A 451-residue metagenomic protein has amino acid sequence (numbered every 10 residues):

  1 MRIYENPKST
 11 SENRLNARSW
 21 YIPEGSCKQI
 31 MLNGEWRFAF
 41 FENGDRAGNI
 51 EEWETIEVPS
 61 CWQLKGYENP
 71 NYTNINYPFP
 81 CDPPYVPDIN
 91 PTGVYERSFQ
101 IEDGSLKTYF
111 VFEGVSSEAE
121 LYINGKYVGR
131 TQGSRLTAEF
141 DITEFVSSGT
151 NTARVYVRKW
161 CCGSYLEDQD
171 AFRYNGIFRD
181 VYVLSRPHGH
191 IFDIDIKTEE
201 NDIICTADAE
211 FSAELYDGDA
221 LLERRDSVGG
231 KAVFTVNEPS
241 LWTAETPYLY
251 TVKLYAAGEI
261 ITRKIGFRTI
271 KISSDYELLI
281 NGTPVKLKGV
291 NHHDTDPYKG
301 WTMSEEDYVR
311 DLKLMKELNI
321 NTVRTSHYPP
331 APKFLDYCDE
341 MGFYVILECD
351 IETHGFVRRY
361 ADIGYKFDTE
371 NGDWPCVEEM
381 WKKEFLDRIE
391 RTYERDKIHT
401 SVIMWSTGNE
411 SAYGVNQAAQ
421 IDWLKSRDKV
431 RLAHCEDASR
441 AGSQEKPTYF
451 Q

Functional and structural regions predicted by a protein language model:
M1-P23, R37-F41, K65, Y85-H190 (+4 more regions): Accessory beta-strand-rich segments of carbohydrate-active enzymes
W36, G125, V181, Y250 (+5 more regions): Conserved, mostly hydrophobic/aromatic
P87-V94, T246-Y248, G300-P332: Aromatic- and glycine-enriched glycan-recognition loops and surfaces that form the carbohydrate-binding subsites
G129-T131, R225-D226, R263, K288 (+1 more regions): Short hydrophobic alpha-helix segments
E144-T150, T206-S274: Extended acidic/polar, glycine-enriched regions that form or flank non-catalytic beta-rich accessory modules
P187-E210: Surface beta-strand/loop "capping" patches
I191-K197, L241, K253-M315, D336: N-terminal carbohydrate-binding accessory modules
I204, L312-K313, T322-Q451: Substrate-binding/catalytic cleft of secreted carbohydrate-active enzymes, primarily glycoside hydrolases
